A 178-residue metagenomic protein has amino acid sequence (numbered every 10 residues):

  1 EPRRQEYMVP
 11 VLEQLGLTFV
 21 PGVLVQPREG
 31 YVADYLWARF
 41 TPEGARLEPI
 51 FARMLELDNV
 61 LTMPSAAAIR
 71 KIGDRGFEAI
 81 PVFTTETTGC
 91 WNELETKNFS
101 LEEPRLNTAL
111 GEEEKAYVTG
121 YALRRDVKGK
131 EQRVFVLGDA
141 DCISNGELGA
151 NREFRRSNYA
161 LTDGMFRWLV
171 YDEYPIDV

Functional and structural regions predicted by a protein language model:
E1-P175: Acidic, S/T/G-rich, low-cysteine, solvent-exposed domains in lumenal/extracellular/periplasmic regions of secretory
